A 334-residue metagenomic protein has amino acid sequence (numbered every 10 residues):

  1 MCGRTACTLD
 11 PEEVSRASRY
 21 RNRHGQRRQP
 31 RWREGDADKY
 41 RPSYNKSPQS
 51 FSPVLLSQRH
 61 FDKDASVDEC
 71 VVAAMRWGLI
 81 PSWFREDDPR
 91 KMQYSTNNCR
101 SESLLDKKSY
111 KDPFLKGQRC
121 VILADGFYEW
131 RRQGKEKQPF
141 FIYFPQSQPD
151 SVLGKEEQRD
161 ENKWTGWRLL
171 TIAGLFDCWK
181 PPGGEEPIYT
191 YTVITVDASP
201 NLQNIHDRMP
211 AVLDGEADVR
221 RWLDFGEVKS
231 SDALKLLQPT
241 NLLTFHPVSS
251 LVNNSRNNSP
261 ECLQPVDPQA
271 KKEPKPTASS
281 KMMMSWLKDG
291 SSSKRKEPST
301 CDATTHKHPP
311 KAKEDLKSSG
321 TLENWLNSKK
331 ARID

Functional and structural regions predicted by a protein language model:
M1-D334: Short linear sequence motif anchored by a di-proline
